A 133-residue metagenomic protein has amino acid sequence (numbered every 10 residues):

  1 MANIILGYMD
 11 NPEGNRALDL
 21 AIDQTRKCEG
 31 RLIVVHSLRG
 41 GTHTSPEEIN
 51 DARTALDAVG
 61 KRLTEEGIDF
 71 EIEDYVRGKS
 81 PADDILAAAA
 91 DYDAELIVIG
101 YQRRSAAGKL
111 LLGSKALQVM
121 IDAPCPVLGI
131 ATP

Functional and structural regions predicted by a protein language model:
A2-E48, R62-E71: Small/aliphatic-rich secondary-structure junction motif
L20, N50-R62, D84: Short, solvent-exposed amphipathic alpha-helices that sit in or adjacent to ligand/effector-binding or catalytic
H36, G100-Q102, A131-T132: Short secondary-structure boundary segments
D51-A55, A87, L111-A116: Charged helix-capping and loop-helix junction motifs
E65-I97: Structural beta-alpha unit
I99-D122: Glycine-rich, Arg-bearing micro-motifs that act as flexible, cationic patches
C125-P133: Short, flexible loop segments at boundaries between secondary-structure elements
